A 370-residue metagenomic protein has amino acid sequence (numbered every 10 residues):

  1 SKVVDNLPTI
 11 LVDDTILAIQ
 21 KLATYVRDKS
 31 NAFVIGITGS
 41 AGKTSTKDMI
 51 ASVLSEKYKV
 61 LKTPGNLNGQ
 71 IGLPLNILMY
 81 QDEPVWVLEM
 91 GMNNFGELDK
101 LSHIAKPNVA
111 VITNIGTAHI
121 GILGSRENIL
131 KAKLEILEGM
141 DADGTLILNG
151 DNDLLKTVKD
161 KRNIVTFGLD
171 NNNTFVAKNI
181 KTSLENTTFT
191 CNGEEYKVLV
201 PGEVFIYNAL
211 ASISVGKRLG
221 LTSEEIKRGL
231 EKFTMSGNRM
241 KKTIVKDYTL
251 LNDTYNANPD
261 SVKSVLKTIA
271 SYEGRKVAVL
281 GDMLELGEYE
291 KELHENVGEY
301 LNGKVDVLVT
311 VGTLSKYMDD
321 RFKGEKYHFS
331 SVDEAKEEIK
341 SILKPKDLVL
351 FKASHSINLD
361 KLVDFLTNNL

Functional and structural regions predicted by a protein language model:
V3-L7, V111-T249, G274, E295 (+3 more regions): Acidic, Mg2+-coordinating active-site environments of NTP-dependent enzymes
L7-L17: N-terminal pre-Walker A segment at the start of P-loop NTPase domains
L17-T145, G150, L154-N163, E337 (+2 more regions): Phosphate-binding loop of NTP-binding sites
I19-L22, I50, L54, N76-I77 (+4 more regions): Buried hydrophobic packing segments
I37, K43, G237-R239, S356 (+1 more regions): ATP-dependent carboxylate/acyl-activation modules
V85, V109, K346-A353: Short SAM/SAH-binding signature in class I
S236, T254-E325, S354: Active-site beta-alpha connecting loops in nucleotide-dependent enzymes
